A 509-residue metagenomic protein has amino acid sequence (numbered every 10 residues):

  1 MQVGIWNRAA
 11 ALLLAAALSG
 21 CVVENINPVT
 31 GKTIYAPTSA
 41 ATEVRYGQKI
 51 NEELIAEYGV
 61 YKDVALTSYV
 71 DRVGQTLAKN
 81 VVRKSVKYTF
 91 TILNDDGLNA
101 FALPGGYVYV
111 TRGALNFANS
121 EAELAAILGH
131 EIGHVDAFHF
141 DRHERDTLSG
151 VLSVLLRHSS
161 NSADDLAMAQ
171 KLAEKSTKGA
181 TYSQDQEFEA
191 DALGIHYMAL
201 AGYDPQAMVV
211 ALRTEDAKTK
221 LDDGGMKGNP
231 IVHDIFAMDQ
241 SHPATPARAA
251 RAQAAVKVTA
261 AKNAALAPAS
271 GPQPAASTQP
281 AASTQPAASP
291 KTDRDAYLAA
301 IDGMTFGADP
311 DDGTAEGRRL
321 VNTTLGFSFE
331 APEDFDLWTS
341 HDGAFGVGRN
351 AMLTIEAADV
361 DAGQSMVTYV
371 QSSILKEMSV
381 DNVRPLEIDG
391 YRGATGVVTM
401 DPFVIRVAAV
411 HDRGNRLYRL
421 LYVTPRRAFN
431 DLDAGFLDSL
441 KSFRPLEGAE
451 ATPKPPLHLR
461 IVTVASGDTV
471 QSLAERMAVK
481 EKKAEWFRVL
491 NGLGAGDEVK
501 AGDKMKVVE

Functional and structural regions predicted by a protein language model:
M1-A11: Bacterial N-terminal signal peptides that target proteins for export
A9-G20: Bacterial N-terminal signal peptides
C21-A315, L320-V321, H341, V347-R349: A Zn2+-metalloprotease active-site environment signal
A125, A300-F306, E333-L337, L420-P456: Surface-exposed amphipathic alpha-helical segments
T324, S328-Q371: Secretory pathway targeting signatures of secreted, lumenal, and periplasmic proteins
V370-R419, V423: Signature of long, low-cysteine stretches enriched in small and polar/charged residues
G448-E481, D503: Primarily a LysM-type cell-wall glycan-binding module
K482-E509: Extracellular LysM carbohydrate-binding repeats and other cell-envelope/extracellular binding modules
